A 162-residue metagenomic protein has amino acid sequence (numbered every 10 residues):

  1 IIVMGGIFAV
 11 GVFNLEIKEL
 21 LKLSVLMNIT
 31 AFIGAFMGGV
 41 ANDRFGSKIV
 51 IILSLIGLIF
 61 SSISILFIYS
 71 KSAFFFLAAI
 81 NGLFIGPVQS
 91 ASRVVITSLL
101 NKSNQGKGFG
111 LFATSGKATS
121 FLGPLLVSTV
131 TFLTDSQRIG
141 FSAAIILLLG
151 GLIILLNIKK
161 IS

Functional and structural regions predicted by a protein language model:
V3-L20: Short amphipathic helix-loop junctions that connect adjacent transmembrane helices in Major Facilitator Superfamily/SLC
I17-K18, K102-F112: Loop-to-transmembrane helix entry/capping segments in MFS-fold secondary transporters and related SLC/MFSD carriers
G34-S47: Helix-to-loop junctions at the C-terminal end of transmembrane segments in multipass secondary transporters
I49-S64: Structural signature of the two symmetry-related core transmembrane helices
L66-A78: Helix-loop junctions at membrane interfaces in 12-TM secondary transporters
P87-N101: Intracellular juxtamembrane helix-capping segments at the cytosolic ends of symmetry-related transmembrane helices
T129-L148: A membrane-interface helix-boundary motif in multi-pass transporters
S142-S162: Multi-pass alpha-helical transporter architecture, strongest for 12-TM Major Facilitator/SLC carriers used
